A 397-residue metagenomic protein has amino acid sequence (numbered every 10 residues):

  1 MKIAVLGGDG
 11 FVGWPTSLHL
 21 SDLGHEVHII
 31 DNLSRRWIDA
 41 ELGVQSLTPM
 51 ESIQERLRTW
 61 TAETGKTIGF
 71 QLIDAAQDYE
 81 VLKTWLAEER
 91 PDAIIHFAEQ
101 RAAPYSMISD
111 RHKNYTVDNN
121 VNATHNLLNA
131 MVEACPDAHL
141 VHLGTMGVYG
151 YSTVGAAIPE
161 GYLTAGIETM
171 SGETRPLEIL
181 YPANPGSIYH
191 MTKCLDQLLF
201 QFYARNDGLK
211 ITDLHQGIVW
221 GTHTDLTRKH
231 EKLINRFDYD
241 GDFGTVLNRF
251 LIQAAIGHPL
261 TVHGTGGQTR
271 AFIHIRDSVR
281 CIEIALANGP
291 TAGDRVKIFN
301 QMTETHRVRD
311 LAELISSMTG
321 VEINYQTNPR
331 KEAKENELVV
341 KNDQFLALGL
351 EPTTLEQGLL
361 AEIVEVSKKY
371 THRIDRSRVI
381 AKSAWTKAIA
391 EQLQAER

Functional and structural regions predicted by a protein language model:
M1-T222, W385: N-terminal Rossmann-like NAD(P)+-binding domain of SDR-like oxidoreductases, especially those catalyzing
L6, V117-V121, Y189, D240-G244 (+3 more regions): Short, solvent-exposed loop/helix junctions and linker helices that flank or host conserved functional motifs
D22, K66, A254-R397: C-terminal substrate-binding subdomain of Rossmann-fold SDR/epimerase-dehydratase oxidoreductases
D39, S152-G155, D225, K229 (+3 more regions): Charged, solvent-exposed alpha-helical segments that act as regulatory interaction surfaces
I73-D74, L86, T116, N235-D242 (+4 more regions): Pocket-edge positions in alpha/beta enzyme catalytic cores
K83, Y105, K113, P185 (+5 more regions): Generic anion/oxyanion-binding catalytic loop in active/binding sites
V154-M170, I188, L198-R270, I275-L286 (+1 more regions): NAD(P)-dependent short-chain dehydrogenase/reductase
